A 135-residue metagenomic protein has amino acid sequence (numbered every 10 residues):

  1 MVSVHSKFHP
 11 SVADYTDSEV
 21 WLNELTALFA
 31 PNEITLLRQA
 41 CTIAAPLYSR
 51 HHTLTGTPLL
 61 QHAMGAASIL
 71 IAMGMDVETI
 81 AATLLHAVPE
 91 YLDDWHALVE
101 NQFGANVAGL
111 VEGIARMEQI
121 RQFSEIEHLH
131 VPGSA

Functional and structural regions predicted by a protein language model:
M1-A135: Active-site helical microenvironments for divalent-metal-assisted chemistry
